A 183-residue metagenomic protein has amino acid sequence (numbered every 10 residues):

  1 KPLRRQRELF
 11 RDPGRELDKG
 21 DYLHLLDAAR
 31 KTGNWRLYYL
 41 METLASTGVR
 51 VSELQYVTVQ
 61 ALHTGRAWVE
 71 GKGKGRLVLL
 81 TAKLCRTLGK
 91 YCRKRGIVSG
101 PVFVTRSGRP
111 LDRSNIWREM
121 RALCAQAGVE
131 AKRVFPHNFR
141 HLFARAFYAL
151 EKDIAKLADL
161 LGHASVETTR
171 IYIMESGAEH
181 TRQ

Functional and structural regions predicted by a protein language model:
K1-H24, E70-G73, R106-R109: Flexible interdomain linker/hinge and immediately adjacent N-terminus of the catalytic tyrosine-recombinase domain
F10, L17-V51: Basic, Lys/Arg- and aromatic-enriched nucleic-acid-binding interface segment
E16, K72, L161, V166-Q183: Catalytic-site neighborhood detector that most strongly recognizes the C-terminal catalytic loop/helix of tyrosine
Y22, R36-Y38, R113, W117 (+1 more regions): Short, leucine-enriched amphipathic alpha-helices that occur as contiguous helical runs
D27, Y56, T64, I171-M174: Phosphate-coordinating loops and pocket residues in cytosolic domains that bind phosphorylated ligands
E42, S46, A122, R140-A164 (+2 more regions): C-terminal catalytic core of tyrosine-transesterase DNA break-rejoin enzymes
T47, V51-S52, Y56-K90: Conserved tyrosine-mediated DNA breakage-rejoining catalytic core shared by Y-recombinases
T81-A131: Active-site/catalytic core of tyrosine-dependent DNA strand-transfer enzymes
